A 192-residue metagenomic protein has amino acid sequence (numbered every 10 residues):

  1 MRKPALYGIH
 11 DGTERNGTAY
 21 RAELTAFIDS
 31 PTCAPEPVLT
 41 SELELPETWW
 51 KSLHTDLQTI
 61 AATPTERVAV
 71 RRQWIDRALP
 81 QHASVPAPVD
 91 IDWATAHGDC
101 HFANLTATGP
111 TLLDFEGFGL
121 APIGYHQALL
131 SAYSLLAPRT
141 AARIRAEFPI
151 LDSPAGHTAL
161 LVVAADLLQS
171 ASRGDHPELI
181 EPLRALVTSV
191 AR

Functional and structural regions predicted by a protein language model:
M1-A62: ATP-binding pocket architecture of kinase catalytic cores
T32-P35, A78-L79, A121: Short catalytic/ligand-binding loop motif for oxyanion handling, primarily in non-cytosolic enzymes, centered on
L43-G98: An alpha-helical support segment within catalytic cores of ATP-dependent transferases
S52-T55, T59, L129, R143 (+1 more regions): Alpha-helical elements of Rossmann-like donor-binding domains used by nucleotide-donor carbohydrate transfer enzymes
L53, G124-Q127, H157-L161: Short runs of predominantly hydrophobic/aromatic residues within well-ordered alpha helices that form helix-helix
H82-Y125: Active-site acidic catalytic loop and adjacent metal/ATP-binding pocket of ATP-dependent phosphoryl transfer enzymes
A107-P149: Active-site Asp-x-Gly
S131-R192: A conserved long alpha-helix in the C-terminal portion of kinase-like catalytic domains
